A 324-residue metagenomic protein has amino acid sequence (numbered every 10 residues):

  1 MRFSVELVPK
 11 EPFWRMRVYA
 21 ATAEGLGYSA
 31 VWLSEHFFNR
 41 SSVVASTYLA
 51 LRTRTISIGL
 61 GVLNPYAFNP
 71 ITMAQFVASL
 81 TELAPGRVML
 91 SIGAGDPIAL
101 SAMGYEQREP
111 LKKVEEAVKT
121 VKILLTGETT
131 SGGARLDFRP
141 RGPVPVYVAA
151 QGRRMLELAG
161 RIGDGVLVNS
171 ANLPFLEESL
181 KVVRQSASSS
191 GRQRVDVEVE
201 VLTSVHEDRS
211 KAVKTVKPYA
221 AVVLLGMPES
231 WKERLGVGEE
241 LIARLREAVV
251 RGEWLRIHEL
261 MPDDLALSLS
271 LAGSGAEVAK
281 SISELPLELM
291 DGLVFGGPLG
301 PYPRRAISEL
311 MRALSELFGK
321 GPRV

Functional and structural regions predicted by a protein language model:
M1-V324: Active-site-adjacent structural elements that line small-molecule/cofactor binding pockets in enzymes
